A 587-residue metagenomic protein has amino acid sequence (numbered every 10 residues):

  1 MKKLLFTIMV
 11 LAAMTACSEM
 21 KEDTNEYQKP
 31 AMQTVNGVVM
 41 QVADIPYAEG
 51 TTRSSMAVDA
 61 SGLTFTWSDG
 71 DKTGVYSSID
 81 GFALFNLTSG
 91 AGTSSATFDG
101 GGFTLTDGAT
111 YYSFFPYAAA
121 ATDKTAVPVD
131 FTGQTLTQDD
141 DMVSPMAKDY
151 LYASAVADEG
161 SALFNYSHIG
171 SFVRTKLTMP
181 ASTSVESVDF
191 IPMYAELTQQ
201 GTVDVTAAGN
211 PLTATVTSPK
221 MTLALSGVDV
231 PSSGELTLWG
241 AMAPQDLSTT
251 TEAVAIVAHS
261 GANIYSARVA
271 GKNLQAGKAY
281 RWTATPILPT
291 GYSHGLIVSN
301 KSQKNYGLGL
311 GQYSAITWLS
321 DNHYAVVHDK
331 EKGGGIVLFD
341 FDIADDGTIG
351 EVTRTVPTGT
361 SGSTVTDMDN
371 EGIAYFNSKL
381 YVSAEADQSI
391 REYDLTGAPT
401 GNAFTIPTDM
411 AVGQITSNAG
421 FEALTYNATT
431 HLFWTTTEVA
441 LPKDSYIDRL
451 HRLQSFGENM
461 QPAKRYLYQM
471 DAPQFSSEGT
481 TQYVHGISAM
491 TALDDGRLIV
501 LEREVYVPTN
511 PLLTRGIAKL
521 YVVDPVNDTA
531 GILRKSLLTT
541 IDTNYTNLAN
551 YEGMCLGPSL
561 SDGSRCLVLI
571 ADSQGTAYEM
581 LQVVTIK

Functional and structural regions predicted by a protein language model:
M1-K2, M20, Q28, A518 (+2 more regions): Generic cytosolic/nucleocytoplasmic N-terminal low-complexity/intrinsically disordered segments
K2-F6, V10, C17-G291: Sec-type signal peptide cleavage vicinity
L288-K587: Sequence/structural signature of beta-propeller domains
